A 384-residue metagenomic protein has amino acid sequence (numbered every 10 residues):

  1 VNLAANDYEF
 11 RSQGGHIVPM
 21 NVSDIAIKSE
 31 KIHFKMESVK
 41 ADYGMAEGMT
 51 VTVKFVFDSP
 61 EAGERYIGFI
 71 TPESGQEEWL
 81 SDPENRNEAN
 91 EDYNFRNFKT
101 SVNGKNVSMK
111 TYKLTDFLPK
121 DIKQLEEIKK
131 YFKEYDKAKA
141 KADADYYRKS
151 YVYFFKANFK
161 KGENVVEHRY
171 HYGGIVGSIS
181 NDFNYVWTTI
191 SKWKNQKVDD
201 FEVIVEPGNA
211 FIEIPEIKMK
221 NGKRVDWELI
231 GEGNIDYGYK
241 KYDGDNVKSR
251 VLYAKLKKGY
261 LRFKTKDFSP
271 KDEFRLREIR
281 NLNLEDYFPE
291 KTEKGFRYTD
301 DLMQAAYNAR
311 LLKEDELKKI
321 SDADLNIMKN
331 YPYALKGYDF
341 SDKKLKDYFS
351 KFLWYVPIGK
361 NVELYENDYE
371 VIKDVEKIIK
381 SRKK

Functional and structural regions predicted by a protein language model:
L3-I70: Early extracytoplasmic/domain-onset interaction patches
E9-M20, D82-E134, E216-K258, F268: A surface/secretory-pathway sequence property marking extracellular, secreted, or lumenal proteins enriched
S38-K40, M49, V53-E61, T71-G75 (+5 more regions): Beta-strand elements of well-folded, non-transmembrane domains
V51, G63-N97: Surface-exposed, glycine/proline- and aromatic-rich loop segments on solvent-exposed faces across compartments
V56, F98-Y185, Y253-K271: A surface-exposed beta-strand-loop module
I70-N85, K139-V225: Surface-exposed, acidic/Ser/Thr-rich flexible loop segments
R250-L302, Y307-A309: Secretory-pathway-linked proteins and extracytosolic
E316-Y355: Amphipathic alpha-helical packing elements
